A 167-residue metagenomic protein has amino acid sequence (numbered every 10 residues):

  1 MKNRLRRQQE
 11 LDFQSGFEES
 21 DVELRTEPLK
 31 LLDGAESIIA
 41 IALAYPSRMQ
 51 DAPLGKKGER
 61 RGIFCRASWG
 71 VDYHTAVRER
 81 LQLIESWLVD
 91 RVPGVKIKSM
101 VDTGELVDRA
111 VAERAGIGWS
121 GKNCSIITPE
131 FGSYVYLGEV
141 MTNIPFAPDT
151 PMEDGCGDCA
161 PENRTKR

Functional and structural regions predicted by a protein language model:
M1-D158: Auxiliary alpha/beta "docking" domains used to position bulky ligands
A160-R167: Iron-sulfur cluster-binding cysteine motifs and their immediate structural context in ferredoxin-like electron-transfer
